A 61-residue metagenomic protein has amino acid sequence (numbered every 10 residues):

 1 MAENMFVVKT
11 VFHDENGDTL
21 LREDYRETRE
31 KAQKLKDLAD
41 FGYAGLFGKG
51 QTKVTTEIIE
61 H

Functional and structural regions predicted by a protein language model:
M1-L20, G48-K53: Short aromatic-glycine-(Arg/Gly/Cys) micro-motifs in beta-strand/loop hairpins
H13-G17, E30-K31, H61: Generic "edge-of-domain/loop-turn" microfeature
R22-G42: Short, flexible N-terminal segments of the mature chain
Q33, D40-H61: Short, mixed-charge low-complexity intrinsically disordered segments
